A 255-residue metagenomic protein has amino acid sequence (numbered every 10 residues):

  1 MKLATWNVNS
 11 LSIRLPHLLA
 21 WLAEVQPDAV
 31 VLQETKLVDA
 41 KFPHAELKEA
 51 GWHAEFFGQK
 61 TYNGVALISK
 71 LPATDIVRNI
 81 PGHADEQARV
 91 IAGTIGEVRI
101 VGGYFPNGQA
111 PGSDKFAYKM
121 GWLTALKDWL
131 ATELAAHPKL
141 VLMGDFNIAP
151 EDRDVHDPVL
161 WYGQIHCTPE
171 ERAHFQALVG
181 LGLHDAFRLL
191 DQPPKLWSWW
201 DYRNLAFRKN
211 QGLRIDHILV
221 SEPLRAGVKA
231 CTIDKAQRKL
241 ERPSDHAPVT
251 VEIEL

Functional and structural regions predicted by a protein language model:
M1-W52, K60-V65, P150: N-terminal, active-site-proximal structural segment of metallo-dependent hydrolase catalytic domains
W6-N7, L22-A40, I100, L130-D152 (+4 more regions): Active-site beta-strand/loop signature of hydrolases that rely on acidic residues for catalysis
Q26, G51, P72, P138 (+1 more regions): Residue-level detector of structured alpha->beta connecting loops
T35-A110: Structured beta-strand-rich core segments of catalytic domains in phosphoester-bond hydrolases
D39-K41, G64-V65, Q109-G112, A149-V159 (+1 more regions): Short catalytic/ligand-binding loop motif for oxyanion handling, primarily in non-cytosolic enzymes, centered on
K48, I76-N79, E151-L255: Metal-dependent phosphoester-hydrolase catalytic domains
P81, P106-L123, V159-Q164: Surface-exposed cleft-lining segments at the edges of enzyme active sites
F116-H137: A long, amphipathic alpha-helix that forms part of the scaffold/cap immediately adjacent to metal-dependent active
